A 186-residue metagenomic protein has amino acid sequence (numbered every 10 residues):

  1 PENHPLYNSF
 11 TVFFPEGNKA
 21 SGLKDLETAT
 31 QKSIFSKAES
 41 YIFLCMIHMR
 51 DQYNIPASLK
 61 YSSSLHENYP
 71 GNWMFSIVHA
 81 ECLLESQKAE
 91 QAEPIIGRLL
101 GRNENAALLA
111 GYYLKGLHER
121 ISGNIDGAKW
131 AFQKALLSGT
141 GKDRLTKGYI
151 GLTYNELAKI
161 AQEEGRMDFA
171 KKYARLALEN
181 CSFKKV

Functional and structural regions predicted by a protein language model:
P1-Q31, F35, S40-M46, R50: Short coil/linker segments at helix-helix boundaries
E16, D51-Q52, S86, S122 (+1 more regions): Structural motif corresponding to the intra-repeat A-B loop/turn of tetratricopeptide repeats
L23-Q31, S63-E67, G97-G101, Q133-G141 (+1 more regions): Amphipathic alpha-helical segments of tetratricopeptide repeats
F35-K37, P70, A106-A107, G148: Residue signature of alpha-solenoid helical repeat architecture, marking inter-repeat boundaries and helix-start
E39-S40, F75, G111, L145-T146 (+2 more regions): TPR alpha-solenoid repeat register
F43, V78, Y113-L117, I121 (+1 more regions): "A position-specific structural signal for the A-helix of alpha-solenoid helical repeats
I47-R50, L83, E119, Y154 (+1 more regions): Residue at a conserved register position within TPR or TPR-like alpha-solenoid repeats
